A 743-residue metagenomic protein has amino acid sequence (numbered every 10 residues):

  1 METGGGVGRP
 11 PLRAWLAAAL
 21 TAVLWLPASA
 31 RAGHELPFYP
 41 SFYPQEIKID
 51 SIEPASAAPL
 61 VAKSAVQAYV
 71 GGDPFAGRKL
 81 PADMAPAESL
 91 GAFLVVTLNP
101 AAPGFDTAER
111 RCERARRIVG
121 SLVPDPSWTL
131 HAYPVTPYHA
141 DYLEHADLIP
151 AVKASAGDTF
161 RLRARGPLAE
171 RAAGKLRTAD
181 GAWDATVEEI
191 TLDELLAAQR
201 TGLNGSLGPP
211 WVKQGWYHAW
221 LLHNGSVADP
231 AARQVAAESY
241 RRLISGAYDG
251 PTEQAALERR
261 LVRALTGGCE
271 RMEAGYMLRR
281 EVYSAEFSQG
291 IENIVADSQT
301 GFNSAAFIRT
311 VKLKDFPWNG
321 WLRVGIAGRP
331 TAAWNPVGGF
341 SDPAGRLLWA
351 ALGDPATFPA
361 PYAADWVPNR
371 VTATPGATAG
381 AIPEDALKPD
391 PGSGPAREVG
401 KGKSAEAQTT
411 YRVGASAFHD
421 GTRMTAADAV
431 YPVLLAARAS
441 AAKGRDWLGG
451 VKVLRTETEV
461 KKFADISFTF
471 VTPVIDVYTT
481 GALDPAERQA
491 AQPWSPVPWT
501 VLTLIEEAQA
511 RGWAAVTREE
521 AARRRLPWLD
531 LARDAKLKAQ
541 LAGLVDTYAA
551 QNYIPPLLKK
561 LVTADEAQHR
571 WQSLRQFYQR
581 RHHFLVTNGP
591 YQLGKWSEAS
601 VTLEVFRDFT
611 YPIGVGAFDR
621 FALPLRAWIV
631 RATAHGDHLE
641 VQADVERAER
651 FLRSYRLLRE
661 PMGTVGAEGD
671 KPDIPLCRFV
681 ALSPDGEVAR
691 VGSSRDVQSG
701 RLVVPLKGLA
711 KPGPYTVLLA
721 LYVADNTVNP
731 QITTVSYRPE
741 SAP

Functional and structural regions predicted by a protein language model:
G33-P37, Q45-N99, A173-H218, K443-D446 (+4 more regions): Extracellular/periplasmic solute-recognition and catalytic clefts
G72-D158, G202-R242, T266-Q289, T727-T734: Local pocket/hinge segments that shape ligand/substrate recognition
A101-H145, L257, V262-G275, L348-W366 (+5 more regions): Periplasmic-binding protein-like
A102-E113, P383-G444, V477, E640: Aromatic- and charge-enriched surface segment that lines or borders ligand/interaction sites
P124-W128, D158-L162, Q234-A285, G320 (+4 more regions): Bilobed periplasmic-binding protein-like "clamshell/Venus-flytrap" ligand-binding domains
R279, Y283-F287, I294, T410 (+5 more regions): Surface-exposed binding/hinge segments that line and control ligand-binding clefts or catalytic entry sites
R279-I326, Q592-K595, A599-V601, V605 (+3 more regions): Long beta-strand-rich cores associated with HINT superfamily self-processing modules
G325-S404, D670-L676: N-terminal lobe/hinge region of extracytoplasmic solute-binding protein
